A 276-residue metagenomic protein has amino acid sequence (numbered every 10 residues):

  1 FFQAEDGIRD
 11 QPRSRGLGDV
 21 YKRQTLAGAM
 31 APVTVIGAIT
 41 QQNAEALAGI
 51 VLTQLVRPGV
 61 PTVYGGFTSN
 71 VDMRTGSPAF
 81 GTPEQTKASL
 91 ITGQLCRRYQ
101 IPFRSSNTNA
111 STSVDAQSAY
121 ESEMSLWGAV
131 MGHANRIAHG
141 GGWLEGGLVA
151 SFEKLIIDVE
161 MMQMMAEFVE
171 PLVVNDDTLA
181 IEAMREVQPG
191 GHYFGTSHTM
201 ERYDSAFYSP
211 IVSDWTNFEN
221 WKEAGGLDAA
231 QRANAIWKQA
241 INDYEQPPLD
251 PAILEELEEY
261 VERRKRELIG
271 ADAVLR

Functional and structural regions predicted by a protein language model:
F1-Y21: Single conserved hydrophobic/aromatic residue that forms the stacking wall/gate of nucleotide- or nucleobase-binding
R15, T25-V71, P78-A79, I91: Acidic, glycine-rich loop-and-beta core segments that form the ion-binding/anion-interacting portion of active sites
D19-K22, V63, R232: N-terminal glycine-rich anion-binding loops that anchor highly charged ligand groups
V33-Q42, T75-T86, T112-A119, L148-D158 (+5 more regions): Hydrophobic alpha-helical scaffolding
V63, F67-G140, A150: A conserved active-site cap/scaffold subdomain adjacent to cofactor or substrate pockets
S69-D72, F103-S106, A138-L148, I181 (+2 more regions): Short acidic (Asp/Glu) and glycine-rich catalytic loops that position anionic groups and cofactors
E153-R276: Catalytic-core signal marking the mid-to-C-terminal active-site face
